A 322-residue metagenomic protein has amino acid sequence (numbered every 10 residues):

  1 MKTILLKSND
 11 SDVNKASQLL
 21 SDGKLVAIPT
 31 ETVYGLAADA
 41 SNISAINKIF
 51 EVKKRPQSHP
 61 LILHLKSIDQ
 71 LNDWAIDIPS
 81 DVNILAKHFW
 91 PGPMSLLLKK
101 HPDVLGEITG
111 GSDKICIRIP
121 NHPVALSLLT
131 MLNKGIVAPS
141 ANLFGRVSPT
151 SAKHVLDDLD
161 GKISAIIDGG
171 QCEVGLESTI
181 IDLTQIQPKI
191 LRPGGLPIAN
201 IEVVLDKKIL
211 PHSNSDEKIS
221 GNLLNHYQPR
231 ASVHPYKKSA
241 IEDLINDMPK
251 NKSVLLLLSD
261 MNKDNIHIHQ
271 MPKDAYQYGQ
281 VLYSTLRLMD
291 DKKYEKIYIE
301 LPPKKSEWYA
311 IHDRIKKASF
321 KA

Functional and structural regions predicted by a protein language model:
M1-A322: Active-site-adjacent structural elements in enzyme catalytic cores
